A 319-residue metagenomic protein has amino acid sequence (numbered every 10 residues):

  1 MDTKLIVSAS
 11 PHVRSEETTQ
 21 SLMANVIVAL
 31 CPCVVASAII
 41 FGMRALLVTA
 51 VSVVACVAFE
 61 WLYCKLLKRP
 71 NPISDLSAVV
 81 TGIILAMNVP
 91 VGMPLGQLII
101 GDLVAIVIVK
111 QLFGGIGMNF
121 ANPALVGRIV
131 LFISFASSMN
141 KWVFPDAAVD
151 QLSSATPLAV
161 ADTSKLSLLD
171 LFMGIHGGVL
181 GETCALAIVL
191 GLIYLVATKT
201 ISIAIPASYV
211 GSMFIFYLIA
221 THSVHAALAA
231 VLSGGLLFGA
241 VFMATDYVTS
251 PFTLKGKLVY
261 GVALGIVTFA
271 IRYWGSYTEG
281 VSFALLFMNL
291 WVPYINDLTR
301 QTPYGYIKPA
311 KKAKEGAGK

Functional and structural regions predicted by a protein language model:
M1-V53, V57, E315-K319: N-terminal signal-anchor module of multipass membrane proteins
N25-C33, V48-E60, S77-G82, A86 (+14 more regions): Alpha-helical transmembrane segments in multi-pass membrane proteins
G42-A55, G92-G101, L171, I175-A185 (+1 more regions): Structural signature of hydrophobic alpha-helical transmembrane segments
A58-P70, I106-M118, I188-T198, V241-S250: C-terminal ends of transmembrane helices
S77-A78, I83-V149: Membrane-interface helix-loop-helix junctions at boundaries between adjacent transmembrane segments
G117-V189: Long hydrophobic alpha-helical segments that form multi-pass transmembrane helix bundles in integral membrane proteins
F120, A124, P206, L228-L236 (+2 more regions): Loop-to-transmembrane alpha-helix initiation sites
V196-S223: Conserved mixed alpha/beta catalytic, RNA-binding, or beta-rich assembly cores of soluble enzyme, regulatory
